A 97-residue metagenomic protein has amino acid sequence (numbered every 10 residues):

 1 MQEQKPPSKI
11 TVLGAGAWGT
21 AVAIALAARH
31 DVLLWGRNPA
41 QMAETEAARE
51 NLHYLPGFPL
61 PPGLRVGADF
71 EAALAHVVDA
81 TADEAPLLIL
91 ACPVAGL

Functional and structural regions predicted by a protein language model:
Q2-F58, G67-A68, A82-A85: NAD(P)+-binding Rossmann beta1-loop-alpha1 motif at the extreme N-terminus of oxidoreductases
F58-L97: Rossmann-like NAD(P)-binding element
